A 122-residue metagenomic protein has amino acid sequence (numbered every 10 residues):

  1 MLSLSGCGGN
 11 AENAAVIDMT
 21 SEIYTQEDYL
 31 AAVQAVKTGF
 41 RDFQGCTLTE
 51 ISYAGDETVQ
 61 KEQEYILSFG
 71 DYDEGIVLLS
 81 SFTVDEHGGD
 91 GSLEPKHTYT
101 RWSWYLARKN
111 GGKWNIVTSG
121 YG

Functional and structural regions predicted by a protein language model:
M1-S3: Bacterial N-terminal signal peptides
S5-T98: Flexible low-complexity loop/turn motifs enriched in small/helix-breaking residues
Y99-G122: Short beta-strand edge/turn micro-motifs at domain boundaries
